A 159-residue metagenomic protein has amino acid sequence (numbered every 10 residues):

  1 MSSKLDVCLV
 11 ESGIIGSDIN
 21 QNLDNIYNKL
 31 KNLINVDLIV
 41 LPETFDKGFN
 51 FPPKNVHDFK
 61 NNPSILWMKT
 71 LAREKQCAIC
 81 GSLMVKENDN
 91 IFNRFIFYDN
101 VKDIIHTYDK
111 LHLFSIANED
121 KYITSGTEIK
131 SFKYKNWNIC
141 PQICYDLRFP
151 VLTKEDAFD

Functional and structural regions predicted by a protein language model:
S2-L9: Extreme N-terminal starter segment of soluble prokaryotic enzymes
S3, I34, D159: Structured loop/turn residues at beta-strand edges in well-structured enzyme cores
L9-E11, G81, P141: Structural signal for conserved beta-strand scaffold positions within catalytic alpha/beta enzyme cores
E11-S17: Short polar catalytic/cofactor-binding loops
S12, T44, D146-L147: Active-site metal-binding loops of divalent metal-dependent hydrolases
I19, N28-V101: Cys-nucleophile CN-hydrolase/nitrilase-fold catalytic domain and related Cys-dependent amidase chemistry that acts on
N20-L30, L147-K154: Short, acidic/polar
K86-F158: Active-site catalytic loop in hydrolytic enzyme cores
